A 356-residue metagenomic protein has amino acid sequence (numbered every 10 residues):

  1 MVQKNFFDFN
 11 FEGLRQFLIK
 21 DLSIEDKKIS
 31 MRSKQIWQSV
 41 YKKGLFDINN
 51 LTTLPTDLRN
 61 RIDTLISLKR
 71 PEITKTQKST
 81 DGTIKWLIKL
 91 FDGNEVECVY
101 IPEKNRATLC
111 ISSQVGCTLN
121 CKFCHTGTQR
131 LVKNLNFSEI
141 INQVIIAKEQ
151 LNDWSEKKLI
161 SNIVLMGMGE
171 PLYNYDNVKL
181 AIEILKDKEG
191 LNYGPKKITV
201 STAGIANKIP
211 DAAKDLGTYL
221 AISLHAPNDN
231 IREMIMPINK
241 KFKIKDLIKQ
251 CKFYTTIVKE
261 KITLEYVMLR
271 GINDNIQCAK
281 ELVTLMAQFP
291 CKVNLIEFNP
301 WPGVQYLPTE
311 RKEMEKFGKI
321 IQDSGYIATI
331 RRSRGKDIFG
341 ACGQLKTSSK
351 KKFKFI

Functional and structural regions predicted by a protein language model:
M1-N94, S155, K252-K261, M268-I356: Auxiliary Fe-S-binding modules of radical SAM enzymes
S79, S112-S113, S201, S223: Short linear Ser/Thr-Pro motifs
G82, A107, L159-N162: Exposed loop/turn and edge beta-strand positions of beta-sandwich/beta-sheet ligand-binding modules
F91, P102-K104, G204: A generic beta-sheet turn/junction motif
E95-Y100: A short loop-to-beta-strand scaffold at the N-terminal edge of the catalytic core in hydrolase folds
P102-I146: Canonical Radical SAM [4Fe-4S] cluster-binding loop centered on the CxxxCxxC motif and its immediate flanking residues
E149-S324, R331: Conserved AdoMet/S-adenosylmethionine-binding subsite of the radical SAM
